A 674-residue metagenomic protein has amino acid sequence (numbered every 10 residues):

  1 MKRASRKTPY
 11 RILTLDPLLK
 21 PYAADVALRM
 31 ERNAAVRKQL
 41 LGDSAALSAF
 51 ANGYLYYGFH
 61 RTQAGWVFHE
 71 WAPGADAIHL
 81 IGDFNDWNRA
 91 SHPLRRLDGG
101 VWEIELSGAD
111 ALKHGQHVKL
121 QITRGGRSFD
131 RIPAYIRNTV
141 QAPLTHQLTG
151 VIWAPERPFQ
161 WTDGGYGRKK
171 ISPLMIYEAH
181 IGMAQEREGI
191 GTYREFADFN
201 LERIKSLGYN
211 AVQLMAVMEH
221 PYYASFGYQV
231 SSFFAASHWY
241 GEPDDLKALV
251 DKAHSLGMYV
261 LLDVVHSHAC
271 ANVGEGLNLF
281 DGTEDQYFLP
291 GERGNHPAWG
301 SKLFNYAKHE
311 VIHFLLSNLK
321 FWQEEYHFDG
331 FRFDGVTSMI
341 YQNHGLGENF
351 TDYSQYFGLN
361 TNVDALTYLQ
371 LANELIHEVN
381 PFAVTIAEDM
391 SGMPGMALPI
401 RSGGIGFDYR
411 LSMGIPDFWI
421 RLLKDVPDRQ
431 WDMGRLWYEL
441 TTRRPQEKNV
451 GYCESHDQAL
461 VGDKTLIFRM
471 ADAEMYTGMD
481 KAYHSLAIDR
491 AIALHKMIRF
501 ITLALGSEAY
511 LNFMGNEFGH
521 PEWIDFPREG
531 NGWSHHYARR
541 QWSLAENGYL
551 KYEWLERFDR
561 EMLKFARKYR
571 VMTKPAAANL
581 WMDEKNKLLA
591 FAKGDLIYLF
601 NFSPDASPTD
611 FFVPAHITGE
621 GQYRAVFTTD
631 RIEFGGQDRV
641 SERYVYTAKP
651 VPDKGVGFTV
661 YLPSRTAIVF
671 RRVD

Functional and structural regions predicted by a protein language model:
M1-V67, W87, R95-E178, M183 (+3 more regions): The feature marks proteins involved in alpha-glucan
F68-A72, I78, G82, S603-G621: Surface-exposed beta-strand/loop patches in extracellular or lumenal glycoproteins
E70, L120, A179, I204 (+12 more regions): Conserved, mostly hydrophobic/aromatic
D76, A90, A615-E633: Solvent-exposed beta-hairpin/edge-strand motifs
H114-H117, V640-D674: C-terminal beta-strand-rich structural cap/linker in extracellular carbohydrate-active enzymes
T139-V140, P158-I176, H180-T361, V645 (+2 more regions): Substrate-binding/active-site clefts of carbohydrate-active enzymes
Q141-A142, H327-D329, E348-A538, R567-V613 (+3 more regions): Conserved alpha/beta catalytic core and glycan-binding cleft of carbohydrate-active enzymes
Q541, L550-R570: Catalytic cores of secreted or luminal carbohydrate-active enzymes
